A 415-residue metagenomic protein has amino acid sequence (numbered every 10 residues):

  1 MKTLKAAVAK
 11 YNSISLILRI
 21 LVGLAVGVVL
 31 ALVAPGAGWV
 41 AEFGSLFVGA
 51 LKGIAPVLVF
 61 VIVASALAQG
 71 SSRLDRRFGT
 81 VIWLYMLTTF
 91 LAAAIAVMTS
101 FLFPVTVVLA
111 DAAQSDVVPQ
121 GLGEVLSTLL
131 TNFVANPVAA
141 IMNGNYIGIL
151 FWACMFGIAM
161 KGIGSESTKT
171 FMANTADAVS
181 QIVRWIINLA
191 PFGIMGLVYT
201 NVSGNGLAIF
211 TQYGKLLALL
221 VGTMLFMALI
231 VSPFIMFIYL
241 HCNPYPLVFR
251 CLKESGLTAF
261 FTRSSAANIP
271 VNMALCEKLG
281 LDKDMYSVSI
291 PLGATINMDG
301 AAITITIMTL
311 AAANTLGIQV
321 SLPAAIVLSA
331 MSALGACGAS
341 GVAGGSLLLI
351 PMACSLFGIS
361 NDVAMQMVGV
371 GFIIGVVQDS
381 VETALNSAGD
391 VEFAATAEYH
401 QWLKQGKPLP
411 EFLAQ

Functional and structural regions predicted by a protein language model:
A7-V33, V48-L51, R76-L247, K407-Q415: Signature of multi-pass transmembrane helix bundles
W39-F43, D75, L207-K215, P244-R250 (+2 more regions): Membrane-water interface of transmembrane alpha-helices in multipass transporters/channels
A41-G49, A139, T170-W185, L247-T258 (+3 more regions): Short amphipathic alpha-helical coupling elements at transmembrane boundaries
A50, M86-F90, A94, V221-L225 (+4 more regions): Hydrophobic transmembrane alpha-helical segments of multi-pass transport and channel proteins
L67-R76, G162-E166, N205, H241-P244 (+4 more regions): Juxtamembrane helix-boundary/capping and inter-helix hinge elements in multi-pass membrane proteins
D75-V81, Q181-N188, K278-A294, L322-P323 (+2 more regions): Membrane-interface alpha-helices at helix entry/exit sites of multi-pass transporters
E254-A336, A394, K407-A414: Helix-loop-helix junctions within the multi-pass membrane cores of secondary transporters/permeases
I307-Q415: Transmembrane alpha-helical segments and their short flanking loops that form helix-hairpins/helix-helix interfaces
